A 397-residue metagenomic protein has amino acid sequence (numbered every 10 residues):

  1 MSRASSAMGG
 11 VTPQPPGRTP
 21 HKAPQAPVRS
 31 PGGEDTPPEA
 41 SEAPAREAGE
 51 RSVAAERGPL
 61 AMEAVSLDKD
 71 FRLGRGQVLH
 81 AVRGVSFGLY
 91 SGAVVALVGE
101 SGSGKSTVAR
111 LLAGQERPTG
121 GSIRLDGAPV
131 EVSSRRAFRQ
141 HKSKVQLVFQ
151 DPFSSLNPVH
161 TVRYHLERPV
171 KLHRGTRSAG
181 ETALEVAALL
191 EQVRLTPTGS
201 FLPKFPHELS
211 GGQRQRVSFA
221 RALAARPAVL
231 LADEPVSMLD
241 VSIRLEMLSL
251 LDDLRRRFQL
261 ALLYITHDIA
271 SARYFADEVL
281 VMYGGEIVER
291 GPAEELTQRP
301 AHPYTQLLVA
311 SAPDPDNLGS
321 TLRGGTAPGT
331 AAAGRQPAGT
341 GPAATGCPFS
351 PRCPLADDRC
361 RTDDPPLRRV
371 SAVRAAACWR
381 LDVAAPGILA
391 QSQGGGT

Functional and structural regions predicted by a protein language model:
M1-R299, V383-T397: ABC transporter nucleotide-binding domains
A54-L60, V78, G199, R290-T397: Short catalytic/signature loops enriched in Gly
